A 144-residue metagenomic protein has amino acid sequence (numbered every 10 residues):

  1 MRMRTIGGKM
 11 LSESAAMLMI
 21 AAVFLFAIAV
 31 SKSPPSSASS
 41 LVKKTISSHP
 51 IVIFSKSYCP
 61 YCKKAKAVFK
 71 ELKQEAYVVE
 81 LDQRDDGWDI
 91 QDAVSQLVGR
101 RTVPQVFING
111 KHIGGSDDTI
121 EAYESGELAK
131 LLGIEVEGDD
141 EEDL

Functional and structural regions predicted by a protein language model:
R2-P50, G138-L144: N-terminal leader/targeting and pre-domain segments
A38, S47, Y58-Y61, A65 (+4 more regions): Alpha-helical interaction elements in eukaryotic regulators
A38-V79: Local sequence-structure signature of Cys/Sec-based thiol-disulfide redox active-site neighborhoods
V42-K43, Q91-S95: Short hydrophobic/charged patches on amphipathic alpha-helices used for structural packing and interfaces
I53, P104-F107: Cytosolic beta-strand hydrophobic patch enriched in CBS
E80-D85: Short beta->alpha junction loops
Q96-T102: Thiol/disulfide oxidoreductase modules built on the thioredoxin-like
I108-L144: Non-catalytic, surface beta->alpha helical segment in thiol-disulfide oxidoreductase systems
